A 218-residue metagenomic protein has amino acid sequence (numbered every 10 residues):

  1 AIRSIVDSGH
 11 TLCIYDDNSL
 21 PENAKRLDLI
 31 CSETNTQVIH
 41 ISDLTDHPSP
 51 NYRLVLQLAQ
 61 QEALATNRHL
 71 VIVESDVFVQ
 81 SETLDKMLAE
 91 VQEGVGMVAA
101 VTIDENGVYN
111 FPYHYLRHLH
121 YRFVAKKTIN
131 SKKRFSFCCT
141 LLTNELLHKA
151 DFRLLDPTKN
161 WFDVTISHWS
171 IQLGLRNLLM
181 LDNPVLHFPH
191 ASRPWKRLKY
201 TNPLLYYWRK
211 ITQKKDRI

Functional and structural regions predicted by a protein language model:
A1-V6: Short, well-formed alpha-helical segments that are part of the catalytic scaffolds of diverse glycosyltransferases
D16-L27: A conserved acidic beta->alpha catalytic loop
T34-L64: Active-site-proximal specificity loops/subdomain of glycosyltransferases
I41, V98-I103, M180-L181, F188: Short glycine/serine/threonine-enriched helix-capping/active-site loop that flanks the nucleotide-sugar donor pocket
N67-F78: Short beta-strand-to-loop acidic/aromatic patch adjacent to the donor-nucleotide binding site
E74, F135-T143, L154-P157, W161: A conserved catalytic-core signature of glycosyltransferases
Q80, K86-A150: Conserved catalytic core of nucleotide-sugar-dependent glycosyltransferases
D156-I218: C-terminal catalytic/acceptor-binding lobe
